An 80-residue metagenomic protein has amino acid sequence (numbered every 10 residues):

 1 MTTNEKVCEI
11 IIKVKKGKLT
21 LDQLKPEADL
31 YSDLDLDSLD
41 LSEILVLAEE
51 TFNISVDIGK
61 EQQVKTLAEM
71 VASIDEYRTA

Functional and structural regions predicted by a protein language model:
M1-L36, I44-V46, T51-A80: Phosphopantetheine-dependent thiolation modules in NRPS/PKS and related acyl-activating systems
D40: Two-component histidine kinase catalytic core, primarily the HATPase_c
